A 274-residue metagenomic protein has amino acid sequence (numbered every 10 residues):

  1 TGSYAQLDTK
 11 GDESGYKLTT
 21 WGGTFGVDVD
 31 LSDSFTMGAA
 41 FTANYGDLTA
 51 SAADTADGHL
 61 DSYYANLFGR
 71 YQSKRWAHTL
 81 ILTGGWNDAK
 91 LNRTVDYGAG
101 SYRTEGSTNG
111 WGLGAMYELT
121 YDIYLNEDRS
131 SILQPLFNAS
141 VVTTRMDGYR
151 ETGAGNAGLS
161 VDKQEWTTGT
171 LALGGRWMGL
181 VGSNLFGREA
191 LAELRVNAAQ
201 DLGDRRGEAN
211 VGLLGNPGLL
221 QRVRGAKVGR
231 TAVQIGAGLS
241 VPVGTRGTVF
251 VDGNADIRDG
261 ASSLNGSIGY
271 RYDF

Functional and structural regions predicted by a protein language model:
T1-F274: Membrane translocator/pore-forming domains, dominated by Gram-negative outer-membrane beta-barrels
